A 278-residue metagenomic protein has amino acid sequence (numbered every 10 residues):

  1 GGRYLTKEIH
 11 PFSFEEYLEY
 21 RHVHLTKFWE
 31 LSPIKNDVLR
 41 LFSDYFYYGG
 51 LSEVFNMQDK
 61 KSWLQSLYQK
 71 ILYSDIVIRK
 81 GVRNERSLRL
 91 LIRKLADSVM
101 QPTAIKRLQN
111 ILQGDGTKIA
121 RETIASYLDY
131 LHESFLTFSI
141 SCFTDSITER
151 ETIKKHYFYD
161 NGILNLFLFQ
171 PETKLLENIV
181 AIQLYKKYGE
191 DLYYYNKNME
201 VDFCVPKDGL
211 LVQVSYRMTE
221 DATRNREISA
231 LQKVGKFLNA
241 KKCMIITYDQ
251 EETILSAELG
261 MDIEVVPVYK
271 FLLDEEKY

Functional and structural regions predicted by a protein language model:
G1-P102: Interdomain motor-coupling "hinge/lid" segment immediately C-terminal to the ATP-binding subdomain of NTP-driven enzymes
Y4-E8, C243-I245, V265: Conserved beta-strand scaffold positions in the cores of enzyme catalytic domains, especially in NTP/NDP-utilizing
P11-E16, I163, Q250-E251: Conserved nucleotide-binding/hydrolysis micro-motifs of P-loop NTPases
Y17, F46-G49, L131, D160 (+2 more regions): Conserved RecA-like P-loop NTPase ATPase core
F55-L211, Y216: Accessory nucleic acid-recognition modules appended to NTPase machines
V205-R224, Y269-K277: Mobile, glycine- and charge-enriched loop segments and immediately flanking short secondary-structure elements within
M218-G260: Catalytic cores of nucleic-acid endonucleases
Q250-Y278: Domain-level recognition of nuclease-like catalytic cores that cleave nucleotide substrates
